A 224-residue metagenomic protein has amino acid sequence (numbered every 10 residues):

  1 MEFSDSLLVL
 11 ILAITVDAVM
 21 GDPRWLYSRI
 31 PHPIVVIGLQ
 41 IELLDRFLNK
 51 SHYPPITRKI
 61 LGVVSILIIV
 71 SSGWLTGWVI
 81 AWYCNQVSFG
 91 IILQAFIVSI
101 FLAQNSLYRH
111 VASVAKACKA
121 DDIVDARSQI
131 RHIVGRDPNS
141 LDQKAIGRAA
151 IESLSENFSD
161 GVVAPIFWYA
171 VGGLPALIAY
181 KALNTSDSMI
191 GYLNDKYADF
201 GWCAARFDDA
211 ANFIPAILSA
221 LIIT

Functional and structural regions predicted by a protein language model:
M1-I178, L183, G191-T224: Hydrophobic alpha-helical transmembrane segments
S188: Glycine-rich phosphate/dinucleotide-binding loop and adjoining beta-alpha-beta core of small-molecule
